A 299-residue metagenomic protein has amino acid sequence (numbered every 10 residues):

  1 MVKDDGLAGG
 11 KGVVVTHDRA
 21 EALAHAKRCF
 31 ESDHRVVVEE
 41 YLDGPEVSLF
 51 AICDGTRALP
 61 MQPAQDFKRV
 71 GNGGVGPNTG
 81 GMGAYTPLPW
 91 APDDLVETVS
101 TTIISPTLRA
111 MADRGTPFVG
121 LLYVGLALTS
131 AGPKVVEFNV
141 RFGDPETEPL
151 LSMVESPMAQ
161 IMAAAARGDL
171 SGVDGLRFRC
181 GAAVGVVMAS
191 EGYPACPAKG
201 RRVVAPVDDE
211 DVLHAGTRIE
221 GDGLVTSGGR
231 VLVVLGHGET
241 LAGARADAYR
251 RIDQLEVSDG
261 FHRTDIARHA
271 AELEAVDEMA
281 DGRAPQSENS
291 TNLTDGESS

Functional and structural regions predicted by a protein language model:
M1, V37-E39, L213: Structural detector of well-ordered beta-strand residues that form the stable sheet scaffold of enzyme domains
M1-V13: A conserved helix-loop-beta module that forms one wall/lid of the active-site cleft in ATP-utilizing catalytic domains
D4-D5, E39-L42, D113-P117, L176-R177 (+1 more regions): Short Gly/Pro-enriched turn/cap motifs at secondary-structure boundaries
L7, E21, G243: Residue-level recognition of oxygen-bearing side chains
K11-T147: Internal nucleotide-binding/catalytic subdomain
A26-D33, C53, G71, I103-G115 (+7 more regions): Structural signal for hydrophobic packing residues in well-ordered secondary-structure cores of soluble enzyme domains
S100-L122, N139-V207: Active-site "cap" helix and flanking loop/linker of ATP-utilizing ligase/carboxylase catalytic domains
A164-E288, L293-D295, S299: Peripheral (often C-terminal) accessory segments that flank ATP-dependent C-N-forming ligase machineries
